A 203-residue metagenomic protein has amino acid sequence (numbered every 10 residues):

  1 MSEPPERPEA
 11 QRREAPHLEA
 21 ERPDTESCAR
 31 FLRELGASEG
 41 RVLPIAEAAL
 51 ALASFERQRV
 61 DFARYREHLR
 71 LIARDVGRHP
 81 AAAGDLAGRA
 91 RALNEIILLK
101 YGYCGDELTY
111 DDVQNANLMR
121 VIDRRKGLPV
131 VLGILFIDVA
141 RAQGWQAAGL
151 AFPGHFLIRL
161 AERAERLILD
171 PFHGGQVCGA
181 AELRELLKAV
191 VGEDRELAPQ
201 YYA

Functional and structural regions predicted by a protein language model:
S2-A203: A structural boundary/capping signal
